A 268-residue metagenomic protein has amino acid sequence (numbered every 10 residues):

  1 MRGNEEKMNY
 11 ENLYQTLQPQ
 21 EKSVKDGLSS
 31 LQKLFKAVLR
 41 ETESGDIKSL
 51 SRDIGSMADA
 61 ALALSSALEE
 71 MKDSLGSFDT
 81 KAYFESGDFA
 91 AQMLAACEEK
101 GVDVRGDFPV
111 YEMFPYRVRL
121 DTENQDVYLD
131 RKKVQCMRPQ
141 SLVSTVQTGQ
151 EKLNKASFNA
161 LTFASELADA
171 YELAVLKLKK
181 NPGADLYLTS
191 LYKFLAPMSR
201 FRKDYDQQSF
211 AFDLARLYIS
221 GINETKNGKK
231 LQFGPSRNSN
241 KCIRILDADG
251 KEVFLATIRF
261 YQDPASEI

Functional and structural regions predicted by a protein language model:
M1-S157: Long, compositionally biased intrinsically disordered regions
V38, K100, V104, A174-L178 (+2 more regions): Short secondary-structure junctions and interdomain/linker hinges
D79-F84, K193-D204: Short helix-coil junctions and helix-kink-helix linkers
F114, D121-E123, L161, S165 (+2 more regions): Non-catalytic, well-ordered alpha-helical scaffold segments
E123, K132, M198, D263-A265: Generic structural motif
S157-R200: Positively charged, polyanion-binding regions of nucleic-acid-associated proteins
R202-G221: Short amphipathic alpha-helical interaction segments
R216-I268: C-terminal engagement modules used by replication, chromatin/transcription, nuclear envelope/ESCRT, and ubiquitin
